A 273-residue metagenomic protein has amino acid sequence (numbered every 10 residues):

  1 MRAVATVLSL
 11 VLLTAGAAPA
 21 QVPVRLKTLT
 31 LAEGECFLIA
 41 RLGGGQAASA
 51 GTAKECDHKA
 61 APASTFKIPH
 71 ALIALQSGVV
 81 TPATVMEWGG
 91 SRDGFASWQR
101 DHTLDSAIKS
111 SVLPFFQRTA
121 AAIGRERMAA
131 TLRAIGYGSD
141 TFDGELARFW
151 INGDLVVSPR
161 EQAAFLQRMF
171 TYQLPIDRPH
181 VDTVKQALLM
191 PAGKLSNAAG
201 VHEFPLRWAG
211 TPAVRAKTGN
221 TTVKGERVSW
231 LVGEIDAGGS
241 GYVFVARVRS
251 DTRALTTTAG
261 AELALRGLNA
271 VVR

Functional and structural regions predicted by a protein language model:
A5-A15: Bacterial N-terminal signal peptides
A18-K27, A121-E126, Q173-R273: Structured C-terminal helix/loop/strand segments within mature extracytoplasmic catalytic/sensor domains
P19-K54, G233-D236: A short, well-structured edge-of-sheet supersecondary motif
G51-D57, R100-D101, K109-F116, D143-W150 (+1 more regions): Flexible glycine/proline-enriched surface loops and loop-helix/loop-strand junctions
K59-A83, A107, Q162, F244: Active-site SXXK
L75-S91, I176-V181: Short, well-structured active-site flanking segments
V85-V112, I123-G124, E145, F149 (+1 more regions): Acidic helix-start/capping segments at beta-turn-to-alpha-helix junctions
A96, L104, Q117-Y172: Mid-domain, small-residue-enriched loop/turn segments at the edges of structured enzyme/sensor domains
